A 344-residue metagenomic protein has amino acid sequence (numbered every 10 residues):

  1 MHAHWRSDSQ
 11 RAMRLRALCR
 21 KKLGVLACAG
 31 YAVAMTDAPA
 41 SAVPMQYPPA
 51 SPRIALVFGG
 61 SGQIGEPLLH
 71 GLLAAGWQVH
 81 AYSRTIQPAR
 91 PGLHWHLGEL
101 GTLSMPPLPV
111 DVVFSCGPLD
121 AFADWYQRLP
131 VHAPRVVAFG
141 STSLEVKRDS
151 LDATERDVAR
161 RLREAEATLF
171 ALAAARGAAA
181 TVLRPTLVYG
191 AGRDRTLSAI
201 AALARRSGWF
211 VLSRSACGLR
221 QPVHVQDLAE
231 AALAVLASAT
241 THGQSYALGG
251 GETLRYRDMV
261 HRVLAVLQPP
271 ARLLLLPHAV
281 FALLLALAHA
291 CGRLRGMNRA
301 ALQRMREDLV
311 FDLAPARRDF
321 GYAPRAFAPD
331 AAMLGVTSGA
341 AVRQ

Functional and structural regions predicted by a protein language model:
L56-L73: N-terminal Rossmann NAD(P)H-binding glycine-rich loop of SDR-like oxidoreductase domains
Y82-I86: N-terminal Rossmann-fold cofactor-binding loop
L93-P134, A138, T142-A153: NAD(P)H-binding glycine-rich loop region in Rossmannoid oxidoreductase-like domains and their noncatalytic homologs
D157-T181: Active-site Tyr-X1-5-Lys
R184-P185, Y189: Conserved SDR Rossmann-fold cofactor-binding beta-strand/turn motif
D194-A199, R214-L236, G243-A247: Substrate-positioning beta->alpha
A199-V225, P270-L309: Alpha-helical membrane-targeting segments
V235-M297, L313, R318-Q344: Mid/C-terminal beta-alpha module of Rossmann-like enzyme folds, strongest in SDR-family dehydrogenases/epimerases
